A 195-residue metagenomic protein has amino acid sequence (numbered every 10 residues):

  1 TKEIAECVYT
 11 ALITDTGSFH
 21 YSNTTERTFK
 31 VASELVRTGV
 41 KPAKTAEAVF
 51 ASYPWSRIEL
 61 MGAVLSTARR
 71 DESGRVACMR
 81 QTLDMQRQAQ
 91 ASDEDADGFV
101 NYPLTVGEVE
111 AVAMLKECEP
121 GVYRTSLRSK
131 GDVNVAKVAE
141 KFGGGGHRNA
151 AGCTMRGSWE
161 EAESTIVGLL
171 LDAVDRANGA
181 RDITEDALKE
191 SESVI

Functional and structural regions predicted by a protein language model:
T1-I4: A short alpha-helix-loop-beta-strand transition element characteristic of N-terminal alpha/beta dinucleotide-binding
E6-Y9, I13-K141, G146-I195: Hydrophobic helix-and-loop "lid/oligomerization" segment in the mid-to-C-terminal part of catalytic domains
